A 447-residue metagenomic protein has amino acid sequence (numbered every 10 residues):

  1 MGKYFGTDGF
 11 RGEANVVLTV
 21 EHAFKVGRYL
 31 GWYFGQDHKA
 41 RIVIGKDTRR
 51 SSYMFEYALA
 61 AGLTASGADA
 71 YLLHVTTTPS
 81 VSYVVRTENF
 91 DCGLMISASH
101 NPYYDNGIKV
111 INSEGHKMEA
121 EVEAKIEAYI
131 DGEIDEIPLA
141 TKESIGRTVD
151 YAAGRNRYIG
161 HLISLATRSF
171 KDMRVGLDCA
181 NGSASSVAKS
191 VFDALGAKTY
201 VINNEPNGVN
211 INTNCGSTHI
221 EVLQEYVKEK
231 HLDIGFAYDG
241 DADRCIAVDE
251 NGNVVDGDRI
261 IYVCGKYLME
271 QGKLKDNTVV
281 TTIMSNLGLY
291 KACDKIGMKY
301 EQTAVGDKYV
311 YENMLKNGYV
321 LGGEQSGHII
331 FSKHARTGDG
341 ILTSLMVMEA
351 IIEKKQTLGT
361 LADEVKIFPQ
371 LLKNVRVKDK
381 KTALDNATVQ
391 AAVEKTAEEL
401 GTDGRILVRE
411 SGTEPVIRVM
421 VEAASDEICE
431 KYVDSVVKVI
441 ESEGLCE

Functional and structural regions predicted by a protein language model:
M1-A61, A65-S66, I145-V175, K381 (+1 more regions): An N-terminal, well-structured beta->alpha segment
E13, N106-K228: Gly/Ser/Thr-enriched, mixed-charge loops and adjacent short helices that form phosphate/oxyanion-binding elements
R41-D105, S190-V248: N-terminal small/polar loop signature for handling phosphorylated ligands or for N-terminal nucleophile
G45-D47, L177-C179, D249, K333 (+1 more regions): Short glycine-centered, acidic/aromatic-flanked micro-motifs in structured strand/loop junctions that mark active-site
T48-Y53, N101, A180-S186, A242-D243 (+2 more regions): Gly/Ser/Thr-rich loops at beta-strand to alpha-helix junctions that form or flank small-molecule/cofactor-binding
A124-I159, S164, E250-G322, I330-F331: Proline/glycine-rich low-complexity loops and linkers
I234, Q271-E447: Phosphate-binding and adjacent anionic-ligand microenvironments
